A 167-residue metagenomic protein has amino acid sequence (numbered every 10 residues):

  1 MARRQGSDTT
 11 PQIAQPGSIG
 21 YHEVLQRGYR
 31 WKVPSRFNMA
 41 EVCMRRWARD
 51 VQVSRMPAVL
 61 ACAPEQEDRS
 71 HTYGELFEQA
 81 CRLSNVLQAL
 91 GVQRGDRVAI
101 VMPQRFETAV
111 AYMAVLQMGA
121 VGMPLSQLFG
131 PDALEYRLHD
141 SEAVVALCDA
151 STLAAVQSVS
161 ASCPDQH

Functional and structural regions predicted by a protein language model:
A2, A89, V110-M113, Q117-H167: Structural core segment of the AMP-binding/adenylate-forming
A2-G17, S35-V59: A short N-terminal helical cap/helix-turn-helix that marks the beginning of AMP-binding/adenylate-forming
Y21-Y29: Short, contiguous pre-domain boundary segments
R30-N38, Q104: Active-site diphosphate/adenylate-binding microenvironment
N38, S70, L147: Short aromatic/basic micro-patch
C43-R45, S84-N85, L153-Q157: Short, well-ordered amphipathic alpha-helices
R55-M113, G130-E135: Conserved AMP-binding/adenylate-forming core of the ANL superfamily
